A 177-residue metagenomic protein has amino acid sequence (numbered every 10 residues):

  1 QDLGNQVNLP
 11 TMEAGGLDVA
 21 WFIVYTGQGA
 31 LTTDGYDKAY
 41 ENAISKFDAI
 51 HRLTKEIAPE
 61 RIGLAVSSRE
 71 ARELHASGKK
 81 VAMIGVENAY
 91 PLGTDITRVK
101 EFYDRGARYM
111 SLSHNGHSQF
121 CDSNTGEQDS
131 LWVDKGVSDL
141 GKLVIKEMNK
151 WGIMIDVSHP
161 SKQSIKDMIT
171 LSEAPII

Functional and structural regions predicted by a protein language model:
Q1-D134: N-terminal hydrophobic targeting/anchoring segments and the immediately downstream early-domain regions of hydrolases
T94-D104, R108, G126-I177: Histidine/acidic residue-rich metal-binding segments in metalloenzymes
